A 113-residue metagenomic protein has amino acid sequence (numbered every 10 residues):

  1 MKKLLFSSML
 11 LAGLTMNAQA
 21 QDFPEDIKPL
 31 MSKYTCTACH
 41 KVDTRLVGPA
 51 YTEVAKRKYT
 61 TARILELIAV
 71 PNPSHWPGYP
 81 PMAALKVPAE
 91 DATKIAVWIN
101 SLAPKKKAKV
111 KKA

Functional and structural regions predicted by a protein language model:
M1-L4: Positively charged n-region of N-terminal signal peptides that target proteins for export
S7-T15: Bacterial N-terminal signal peptides
S8-M9, Y34, K112-A113: A periodicity- and composition-biased signal for non-globular, repetitive helical segments
M16-A20: Sec/Tat signal peptide C-region and signal peptidase I cleavage site
E25-K28, S32, A38-V70: Gly/Gly-Pro-rich "capping" loops immediately C-terminal to redox-active cysteine motifs in periplasmic/lumenal
T44-K56, V70-L102, K107-K112: Axial heme c-ligation environment in periplasmic c-type cytochrome domains
